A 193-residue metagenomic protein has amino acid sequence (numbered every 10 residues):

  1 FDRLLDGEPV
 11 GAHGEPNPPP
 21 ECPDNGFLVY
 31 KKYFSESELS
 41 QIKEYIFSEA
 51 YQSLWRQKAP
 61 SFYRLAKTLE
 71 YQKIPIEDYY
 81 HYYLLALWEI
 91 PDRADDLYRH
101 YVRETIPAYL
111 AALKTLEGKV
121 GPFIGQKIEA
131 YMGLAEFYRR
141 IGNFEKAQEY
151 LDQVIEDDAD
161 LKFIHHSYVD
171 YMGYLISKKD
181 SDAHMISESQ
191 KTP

Functional and structural regions predicted by a protein language model:
F1-F47: N-terminal cysteine/histidine-rich coordination modules
D2, D6, D24, D78 (+5 more regions): Acidic-enriched, low-complexity/disordered segments with a strong bias for Aspartate over Glutamate
L5-E8, E70, E117-G118, A130: A near-ubiquitous, low-amplitude feature marking generic local secondary-structure context
N17-V29, R64-E70, K179-S181: Short, surface-exposed, charge-dense and proline/glycine-enriched linear segments
S40-P107, I124-R140, H166-Y174: Amphipathic alpha-helical repeat scaffolds of TPR domains
H100-P193: C-terminal, charged low-complexity interaction regions
